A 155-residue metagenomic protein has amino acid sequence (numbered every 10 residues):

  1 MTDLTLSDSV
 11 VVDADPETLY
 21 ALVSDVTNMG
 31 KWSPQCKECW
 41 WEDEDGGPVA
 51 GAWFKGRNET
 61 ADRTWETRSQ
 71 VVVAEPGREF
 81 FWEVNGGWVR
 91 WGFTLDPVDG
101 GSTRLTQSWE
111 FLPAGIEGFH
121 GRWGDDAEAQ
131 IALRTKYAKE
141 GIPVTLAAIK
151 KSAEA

Functional and structural regions predicted by a protein language model:
M1-E44: Hydrophobic ligand-binding cavity/cleft-lining segments
M1-V11, E17, S102, Y137-P143 (+2 more regions): Hydrophobic-ligand-binding modules of eukaryotic lipid transfer/binding families
L4, A14, G56, A127 (+1 more regions): Residue-level detector of alpha-helix boundaries and kinks
V12, N58, W109-F111: Hydrophobic beta-strand positions in extracellular immunoglobulin-like domains
D13, W32, A74-E75, V98: A short, compositionally biased micro-patch
W40-R90, G100-R104, E140-A148, S152-A155: Glycine-rich portal/gate segments that line the openings of hydrophobic small-molecule binding cavities
V84-E140, I149: Beta-strand/loop substructures that line and gate deep hydrophobic ligand-binding cavities in soluble
